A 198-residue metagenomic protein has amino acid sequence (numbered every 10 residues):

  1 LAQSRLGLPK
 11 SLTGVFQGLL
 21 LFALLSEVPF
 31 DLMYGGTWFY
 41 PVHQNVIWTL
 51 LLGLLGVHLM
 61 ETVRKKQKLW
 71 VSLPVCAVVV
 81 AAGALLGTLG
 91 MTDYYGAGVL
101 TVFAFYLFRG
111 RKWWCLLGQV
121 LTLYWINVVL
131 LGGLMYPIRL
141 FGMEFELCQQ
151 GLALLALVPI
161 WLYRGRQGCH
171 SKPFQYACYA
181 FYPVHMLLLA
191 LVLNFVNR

Functional and structural regions predicted by a protein language model:
L1-R198: Alpha-helical transmembrane segments and their immediate juxtamembrane cytosolic regions
